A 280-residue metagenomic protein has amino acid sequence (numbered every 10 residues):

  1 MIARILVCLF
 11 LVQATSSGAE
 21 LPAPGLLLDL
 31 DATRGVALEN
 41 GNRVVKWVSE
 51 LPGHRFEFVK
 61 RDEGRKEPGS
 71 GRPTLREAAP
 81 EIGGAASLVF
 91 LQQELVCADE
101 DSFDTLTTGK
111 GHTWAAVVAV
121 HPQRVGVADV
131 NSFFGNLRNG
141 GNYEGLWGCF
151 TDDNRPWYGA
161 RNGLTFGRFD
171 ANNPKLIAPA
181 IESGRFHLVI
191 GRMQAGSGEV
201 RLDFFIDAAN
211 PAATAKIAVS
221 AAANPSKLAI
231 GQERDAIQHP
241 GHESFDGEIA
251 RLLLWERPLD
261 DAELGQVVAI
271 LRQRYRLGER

Functional and structural regions predicted by a protein language model:
M1-C8: Sec-dependent signal peptide recognition, specifically the positively charged N-region followed immediately by
C8-S17: Hydrophobic h-region of N-terminal signal peptides that target proteins for export in Gram-negative bacteria
A23, E39-G163, G196-R201, Q238-H239 (+1 more regions): Extracellular glycan-recognition modules
L28-A32, S49, T113-P122, V189-G191 (+2 more regions): Short hydrophobic/aromatic patches on beta-strands that form ligand-binding or substrate-lining surfaces
F103-D104, K175-A180, I217-V219: Beta-strand-rich interaction surfaces with strong enrichment in secreted/lumenal proteins
W114-A116, P179, G184-A195, L202-F204: Short tryptophan-centered beta-strand motifs in secreted/extracellular beta-sheet-rich domains of glycan-recognition
G159-L188: Short, aromatic/His-centered strand-loop micro-motif at the edge of beta-sheets
T214-E248: Flexible glycan-contacting loops in extracellular carbohydrate-active proteins
